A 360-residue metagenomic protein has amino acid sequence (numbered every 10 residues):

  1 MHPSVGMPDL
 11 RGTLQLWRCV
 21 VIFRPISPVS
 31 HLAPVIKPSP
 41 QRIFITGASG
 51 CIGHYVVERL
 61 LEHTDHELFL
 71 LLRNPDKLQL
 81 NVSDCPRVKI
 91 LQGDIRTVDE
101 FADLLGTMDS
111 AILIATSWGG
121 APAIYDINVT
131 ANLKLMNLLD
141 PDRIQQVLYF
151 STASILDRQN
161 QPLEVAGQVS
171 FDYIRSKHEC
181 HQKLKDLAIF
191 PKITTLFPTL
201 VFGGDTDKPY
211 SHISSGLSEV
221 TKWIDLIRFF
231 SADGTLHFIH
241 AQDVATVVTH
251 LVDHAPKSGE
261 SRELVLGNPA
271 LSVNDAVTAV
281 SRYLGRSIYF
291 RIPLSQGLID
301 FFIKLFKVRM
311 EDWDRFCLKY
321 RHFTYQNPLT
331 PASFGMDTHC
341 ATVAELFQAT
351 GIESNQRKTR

Functional and structural regions predicted by a protein language model:
I43-H63: N-terminal Rossmann NAD(P)H-binding glycine-rich loop of SDR-like oxidoreductase domains
P86-K134, L156-Q161: NAD(P)H-binding glycine-rich loop region in Rossmannoid oxidoreductase-like domains and their noncatalytic homologs
A111, W118-L148, R175-K183: NAD(P)-cofactor binding segment of oxidoreductase domains
L133-R175, T194: Conserved Rossmann-fold NAD(P)-dependent oxidoreductase catalytic core, especially the SDR/UDP-sugar
K183-K208: Conserved beta-loop-beta element that borders a ligand/cofactor-binding pocket
G203-L217, V252-E263: Glycine/proline-rich active-site loop of Rossmann-fold NAD(P)-dependent oxidoreductases
S218-I239: A conserved pocket-lining segment of Rossmann-fold NAD(P)-dependent short-chain dehydrogenase/reductase
V277-Y325: Terminal hydrophobic/aromatic helix or amphipathic segment near a protein terminus
